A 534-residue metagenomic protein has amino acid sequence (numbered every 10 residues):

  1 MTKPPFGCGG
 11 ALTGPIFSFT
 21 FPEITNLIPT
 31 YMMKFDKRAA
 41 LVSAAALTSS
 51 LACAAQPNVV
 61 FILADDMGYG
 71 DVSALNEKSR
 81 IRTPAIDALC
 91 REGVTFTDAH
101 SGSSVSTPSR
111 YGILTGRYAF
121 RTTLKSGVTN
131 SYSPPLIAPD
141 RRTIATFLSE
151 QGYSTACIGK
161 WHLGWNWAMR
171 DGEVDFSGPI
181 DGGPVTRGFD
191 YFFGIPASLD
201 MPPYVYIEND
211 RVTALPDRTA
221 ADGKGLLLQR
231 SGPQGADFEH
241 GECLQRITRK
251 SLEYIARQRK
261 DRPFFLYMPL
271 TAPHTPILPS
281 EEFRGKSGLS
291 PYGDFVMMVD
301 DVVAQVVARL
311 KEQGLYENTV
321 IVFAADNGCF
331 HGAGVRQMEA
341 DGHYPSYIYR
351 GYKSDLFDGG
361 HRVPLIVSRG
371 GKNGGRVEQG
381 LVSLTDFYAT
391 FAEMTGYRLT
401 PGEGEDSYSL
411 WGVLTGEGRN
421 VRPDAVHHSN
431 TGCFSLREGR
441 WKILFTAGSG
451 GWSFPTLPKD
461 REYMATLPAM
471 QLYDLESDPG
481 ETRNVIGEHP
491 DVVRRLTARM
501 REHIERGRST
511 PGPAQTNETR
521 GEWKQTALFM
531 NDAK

Functional and structural regions predicted by a protein language model:
M1-Y31: N-terminal amphipathic/basic-hydrophobic helices that include classical n-h-c signal peptides and signal-anchor
T2, G14, A39, A45-A46: Compositionally biased, low-complexity segments
C8-G10, L41, V320, D491: Detector for intrinsically disordered, low-structure N-terminal pre-sequences
G9, F19, A44, S50-L51 (+1 more regions): Compositionally biased regions
I28, F35, T48-Q471, P479-N517 (+1 more regions): Formylglycine-dependent sulfatase
Y31-L41: Bacterial N-terminal signal peptides that target proteins for export
E476: Phosphate-moiety recognition in structured ligand-binding domains
